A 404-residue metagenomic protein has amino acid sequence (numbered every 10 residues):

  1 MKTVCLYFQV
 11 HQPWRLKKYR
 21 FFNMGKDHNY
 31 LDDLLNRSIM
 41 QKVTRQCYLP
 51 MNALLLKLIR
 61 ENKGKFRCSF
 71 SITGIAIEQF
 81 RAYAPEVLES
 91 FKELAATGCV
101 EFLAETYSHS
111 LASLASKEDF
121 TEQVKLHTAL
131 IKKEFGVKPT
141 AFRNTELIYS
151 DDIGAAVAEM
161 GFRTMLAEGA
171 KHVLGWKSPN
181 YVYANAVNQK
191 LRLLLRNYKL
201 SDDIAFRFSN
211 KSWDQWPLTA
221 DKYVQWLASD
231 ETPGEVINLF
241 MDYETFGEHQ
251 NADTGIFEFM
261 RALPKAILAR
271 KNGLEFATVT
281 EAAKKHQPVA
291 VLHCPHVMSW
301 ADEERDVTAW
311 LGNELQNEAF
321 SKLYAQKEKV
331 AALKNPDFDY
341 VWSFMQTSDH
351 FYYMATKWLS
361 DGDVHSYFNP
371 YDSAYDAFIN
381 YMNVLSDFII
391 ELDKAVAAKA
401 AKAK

Functional and structural regions predicted by a protein language model:
M1-Q46, Y181-L191, L195, N210-W213 (+1 more regions): Active-site and substrate-binding clefts of carbohydrate-active enzymes
T3-F8, W14-S116, T140-R143, R163-E168 (+1 more regions): Short, well-structured secondary-structure segments
F8-P13, T73-I75, Y107-S110, G136 (+7 more regions): An acidic- and aromatic-residue-enriched active-site/binding cleft used to recognize and process polar
T44-M51, S113-V124, Q215-A220, A319: Phosphate/oxyanion-binding active-site loops and adjacent basic polyanion-contact surfaces
N52-L56, L88-K92, T121-I131, G154 (+3 more regions): Generic structural signal for well-ordered alpha-helices, preferentially at hydrophobic/aromatic core positions
V87-A104, K125, V137, A158-L195: Acidic, His- and aromatic-enriched active-site or binding-groove loops in soluble protein domains that engage sugars
S113-A115, V173-Y181, D203-A205, H286: Short, charged, surface-exposed secondary-structure boundary motifs
D119-E146, Q225-F240: CE4/NodB-like, metal-dependent polysaccharide N-deacetylase domain that modifies extracellular/periplasmic N-acetylated
